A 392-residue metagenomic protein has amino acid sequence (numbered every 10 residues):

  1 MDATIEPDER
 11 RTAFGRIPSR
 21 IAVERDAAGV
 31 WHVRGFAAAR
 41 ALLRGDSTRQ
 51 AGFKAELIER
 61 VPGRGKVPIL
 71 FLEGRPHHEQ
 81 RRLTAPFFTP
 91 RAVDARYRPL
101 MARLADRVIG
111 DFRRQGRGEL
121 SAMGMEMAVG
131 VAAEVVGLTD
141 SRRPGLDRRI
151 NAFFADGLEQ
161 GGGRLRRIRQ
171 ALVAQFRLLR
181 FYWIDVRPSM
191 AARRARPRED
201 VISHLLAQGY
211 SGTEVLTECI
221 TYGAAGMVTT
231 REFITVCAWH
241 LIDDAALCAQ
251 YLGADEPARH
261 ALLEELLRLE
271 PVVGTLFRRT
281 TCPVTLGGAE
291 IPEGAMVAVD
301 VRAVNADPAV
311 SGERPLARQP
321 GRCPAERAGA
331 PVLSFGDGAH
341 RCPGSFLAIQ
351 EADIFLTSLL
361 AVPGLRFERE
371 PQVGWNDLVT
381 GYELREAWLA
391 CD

Functional and structural regions predicted by a protein language model:
M1-D392: Cytochrome P450
